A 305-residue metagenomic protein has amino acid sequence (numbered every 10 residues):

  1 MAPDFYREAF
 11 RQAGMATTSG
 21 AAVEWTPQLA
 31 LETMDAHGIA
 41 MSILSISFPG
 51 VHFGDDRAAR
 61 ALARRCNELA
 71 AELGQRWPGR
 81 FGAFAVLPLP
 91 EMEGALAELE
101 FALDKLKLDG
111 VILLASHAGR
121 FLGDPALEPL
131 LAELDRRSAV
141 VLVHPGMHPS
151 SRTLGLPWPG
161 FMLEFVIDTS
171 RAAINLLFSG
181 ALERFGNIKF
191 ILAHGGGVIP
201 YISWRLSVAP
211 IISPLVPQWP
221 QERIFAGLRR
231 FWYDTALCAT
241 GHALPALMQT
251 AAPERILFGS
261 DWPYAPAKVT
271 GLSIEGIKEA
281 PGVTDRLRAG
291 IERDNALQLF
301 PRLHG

Functional and structural regions predicted by a protein language model:
M1-M41, E68-R76, A97-F101, I188 (+2 more regions): Mid-to-C-terminal alpha-helical segments outside catalytic/metal-binding sites
M1-W25, H148-T169, L206-R230: Active-site gating loops and adjacent loop-to-helix segments of metal-dependent hydrolytic enzymes
R7, H52, S151-W158, G196-I211 (+2 more regions): Histidine/acidic-residue-rich catalytic or RNA/ligand-binding cores of hydrolases and nuclease-related proteins
A21-W25, V51-H52, L89-A95, A118-P125 (+3 more regions): Acidic-and-aromatic substrate-binding clefts and catalytic sites of carbohydrate-active enzymes
L44-S179: Active-site gating/metal-coordination segments in enzymes
V140-V143, M147, I167-F178, L182 (+3 more regions): Conserved N-terminal glycine/acidic-rich loop preference
V166-S170, A181, N187, I211-I212 (+1 more regions): Active-site-adjacent C-terminal substructures of enzyme catalytic domains
